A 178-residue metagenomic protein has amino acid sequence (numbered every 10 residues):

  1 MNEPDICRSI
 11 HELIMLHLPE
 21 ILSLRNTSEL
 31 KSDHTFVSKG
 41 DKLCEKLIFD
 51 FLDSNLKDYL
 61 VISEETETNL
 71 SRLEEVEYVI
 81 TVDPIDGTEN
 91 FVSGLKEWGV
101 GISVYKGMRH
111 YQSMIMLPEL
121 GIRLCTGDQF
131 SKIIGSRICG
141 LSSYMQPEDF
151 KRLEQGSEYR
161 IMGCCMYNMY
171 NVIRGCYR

Functional and structural regions predicted by a protein language model:
M1-I85: N-terminal subdomain of lithium-sensitive/metallo-dependent phosphomonoesterases centered on the IMPase/IPPase/PAP
T27, F51-L52, T68-S71, D128-F130 (+2 more regions): Short, flexible, glycine/charge-rich loop motifs used to bind or transfer phosphoryl groups or to couple energy/partner
K57-D58, V76-E77, D128, I134-S136 (+1 more regions): Short glycine/proline-enriched coil/turn segments at helix->beta-strand junctions
Y59-L60, Y78-I80, Q112-S113, R160 (+1 more regions): Structural motif
E64-T66, P84-I85, P118, S142-Y144 (+1 more regions): Fold-independent oxyanion-binding glycine-rich loops and adjacent beta-strand/coil segments at enzyme active sites
E74-G127: DPxDG-like acidic metal-binding loop motif
I133-R178: An extended, acidic
